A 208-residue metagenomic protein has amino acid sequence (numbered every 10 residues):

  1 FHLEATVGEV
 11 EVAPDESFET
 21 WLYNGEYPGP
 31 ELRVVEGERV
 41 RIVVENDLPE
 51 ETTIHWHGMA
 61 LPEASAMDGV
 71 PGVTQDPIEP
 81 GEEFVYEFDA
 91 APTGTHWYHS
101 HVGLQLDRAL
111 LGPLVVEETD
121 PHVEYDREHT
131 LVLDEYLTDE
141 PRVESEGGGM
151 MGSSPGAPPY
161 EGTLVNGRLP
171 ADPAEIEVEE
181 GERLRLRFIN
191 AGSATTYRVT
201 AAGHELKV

Functional and structural regions predicted by a protein language model:
F1-H2, L110-R142: Extended terminal and domain-junction accessory segments
F1-H2, V7-A13, E87-D89, E140-P158: Short low-complexity stretches enriched in small and charged residues
H2-P121, A194-V208: Histidine- and aromatic-enriched segments that form or immediately flank copper-ligand environments
V43, L186-R187: Beta-strand elements within well-structured catalytic alpha/beta cores of enzymes that handle phosphate/sulfate esters
G81-E83, V123, R127, G181: Trp-centered recognition loops
E128-R183, I189-S193: Acidic-aromatic/histidine active-site loop/patch
